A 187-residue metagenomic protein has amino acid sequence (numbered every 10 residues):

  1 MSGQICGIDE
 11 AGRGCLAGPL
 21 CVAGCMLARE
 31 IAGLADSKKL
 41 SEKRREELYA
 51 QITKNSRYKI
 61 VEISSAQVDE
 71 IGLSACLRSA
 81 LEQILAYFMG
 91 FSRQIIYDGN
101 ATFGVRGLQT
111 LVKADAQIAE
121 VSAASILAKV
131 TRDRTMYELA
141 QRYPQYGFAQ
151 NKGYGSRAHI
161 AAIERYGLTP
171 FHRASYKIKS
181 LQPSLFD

Functional and structural regions predicted by a protein language model:
M1-D187: RNase H-like, Mg2+-dependent phosphodiesterase core, and more generally RNA phosphate-backbone-engaging helix-loop
